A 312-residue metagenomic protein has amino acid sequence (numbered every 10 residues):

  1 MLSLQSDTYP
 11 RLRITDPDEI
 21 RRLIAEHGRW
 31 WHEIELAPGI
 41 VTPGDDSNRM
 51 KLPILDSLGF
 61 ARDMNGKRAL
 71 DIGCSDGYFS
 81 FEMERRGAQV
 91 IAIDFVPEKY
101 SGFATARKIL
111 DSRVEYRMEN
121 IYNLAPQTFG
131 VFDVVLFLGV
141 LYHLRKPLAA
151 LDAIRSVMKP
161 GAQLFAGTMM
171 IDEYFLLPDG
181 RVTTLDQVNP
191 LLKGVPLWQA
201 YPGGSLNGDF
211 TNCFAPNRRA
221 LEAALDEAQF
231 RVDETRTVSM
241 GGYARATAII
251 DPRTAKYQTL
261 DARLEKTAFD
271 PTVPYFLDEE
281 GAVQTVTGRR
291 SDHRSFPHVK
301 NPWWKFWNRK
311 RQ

Functional and structural regions predicted by a protein language model:
M1-H27, R263-Q312: Membrane-proximal basic amphipathic "stem/tether" segments
E35-R49: Class I SAM-dependent methyltransferase Rossmann-like catalytic core, especially the SAM/SAH-binding loop
D45-N65: Conserved alpha-helix/loop element of class I SAM-dependent methyltransferases that forms part of the SAM/SAH-binding
D63-M64, F129, L151: A short, aliphatic-rich alpha-helical micro-motif
K67-S75: Conserved class I S-adenosyl-L-methionine
A69, V135, V140: Receiver (REC) domain switch-region micro-motif
Y78-N123: Class I SAM-dependent methyltransferase SAM/SAH-binding core
N123-L124, F132, L136-F137, R145-H293: S-adenosyl-L-methionine-dependent methyltransferase catalytic module, highlighting the catalytic core
